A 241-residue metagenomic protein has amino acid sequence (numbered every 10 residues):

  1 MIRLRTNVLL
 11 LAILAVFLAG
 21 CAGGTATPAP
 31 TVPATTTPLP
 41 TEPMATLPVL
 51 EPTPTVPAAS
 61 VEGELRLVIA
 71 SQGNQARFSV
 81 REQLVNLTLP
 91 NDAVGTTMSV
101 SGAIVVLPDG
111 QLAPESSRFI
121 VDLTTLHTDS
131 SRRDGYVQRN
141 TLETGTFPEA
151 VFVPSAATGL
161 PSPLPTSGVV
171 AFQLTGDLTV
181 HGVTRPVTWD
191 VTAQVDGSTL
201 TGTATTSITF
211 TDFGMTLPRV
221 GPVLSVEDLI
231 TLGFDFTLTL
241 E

Functional and structural regions predicted by a protein language model:
M1-L10: Bacterial N-terminal signal peptides that target proteins for export
L10-I13, T46: N-terminal leader/targeting signatures
F17-G20: C-terminal motif of bacterial Sec signal peptides marking the signal peptidase cleavage site
A22-E241: Low-complexity, acidic/polar, glycine-enriched regions of mature
